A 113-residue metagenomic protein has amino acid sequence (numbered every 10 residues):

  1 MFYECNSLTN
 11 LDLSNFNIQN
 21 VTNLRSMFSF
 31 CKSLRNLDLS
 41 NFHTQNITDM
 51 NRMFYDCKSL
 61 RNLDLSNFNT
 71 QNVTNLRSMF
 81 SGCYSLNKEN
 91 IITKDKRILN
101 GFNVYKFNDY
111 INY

Functional and structural regions predicted by a protein language model:
M1-Y113: Negatively charged
